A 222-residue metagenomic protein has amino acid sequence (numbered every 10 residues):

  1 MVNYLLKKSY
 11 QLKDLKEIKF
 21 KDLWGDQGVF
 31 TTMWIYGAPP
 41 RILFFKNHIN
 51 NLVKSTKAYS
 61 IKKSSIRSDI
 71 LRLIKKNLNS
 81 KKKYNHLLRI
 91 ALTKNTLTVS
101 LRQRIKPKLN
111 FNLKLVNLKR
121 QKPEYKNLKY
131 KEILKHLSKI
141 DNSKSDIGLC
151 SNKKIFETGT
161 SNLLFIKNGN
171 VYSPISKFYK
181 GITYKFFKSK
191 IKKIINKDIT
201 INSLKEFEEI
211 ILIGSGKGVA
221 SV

Functional and structural regions predicted by a protein language model:
M1-K76, T93-V222: Helix-start/capping segments and mature chain N-termini
L78-H86, N142: Short secondary-structure junctions
Y84-T96: Hydrophobic/aromatic-rich structural module bridging two neighboring secondary-structure elements via a short loop
